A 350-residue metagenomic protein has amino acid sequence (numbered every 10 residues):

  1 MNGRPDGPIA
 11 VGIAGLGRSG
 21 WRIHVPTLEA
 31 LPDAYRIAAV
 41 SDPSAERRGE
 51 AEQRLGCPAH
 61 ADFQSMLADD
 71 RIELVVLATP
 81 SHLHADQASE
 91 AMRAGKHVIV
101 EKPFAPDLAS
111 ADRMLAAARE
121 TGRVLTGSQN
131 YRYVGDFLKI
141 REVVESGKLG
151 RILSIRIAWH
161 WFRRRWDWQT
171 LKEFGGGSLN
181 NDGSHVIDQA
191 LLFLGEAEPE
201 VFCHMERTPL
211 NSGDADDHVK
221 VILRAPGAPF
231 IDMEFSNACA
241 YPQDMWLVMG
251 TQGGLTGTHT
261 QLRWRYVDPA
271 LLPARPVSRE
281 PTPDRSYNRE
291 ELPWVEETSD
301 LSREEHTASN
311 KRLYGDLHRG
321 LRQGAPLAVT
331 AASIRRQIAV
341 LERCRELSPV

Functional and structural regions predicted by a protein language model:
M1, N181, I187-P269, K311-A325 (+1 more regions): Contiguous beta-strand/loop segments that form the cofactor/metal-binding neighborhood of enzyme cores
M1-P8, L74-V76, S302-V350: C-terminal helix-rich "cap/oligomerization" subdomain common to oxidoreductases
M1-R54, V350: N-terminal Rossmann-like dinucleotide-binding module
C57-A117, S309-N310: Beta-loop-alpha module in the N-terminal Rossmann-like domain of NAD(P)-dependent dehydrogenases, especially those
A61, V100, L125-G127, G257: Hydrophobic residues in well-ordered beta-strands that form the structural core
R113-N130, G150-I155: Rossmann-fold dehydrogenase core element
N130, Q252-A328: C-terminal glycine/acidic-rich active-site capping loop/insertion
Y131-S212: Predominantly a Rossmann-like dinucleotide-binding segment in NAD(P)-dependent oxidoreductases
